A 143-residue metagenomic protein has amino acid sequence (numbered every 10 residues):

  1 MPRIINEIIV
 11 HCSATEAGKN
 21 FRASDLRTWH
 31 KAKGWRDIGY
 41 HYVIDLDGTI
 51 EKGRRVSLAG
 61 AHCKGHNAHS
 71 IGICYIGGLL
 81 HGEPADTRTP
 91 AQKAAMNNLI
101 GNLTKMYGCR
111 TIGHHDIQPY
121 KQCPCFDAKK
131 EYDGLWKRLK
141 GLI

Functional and structural regions predicted by a protein language model:
M1-I9, S13, L46-I50, R55 (+2 more regions): Basic/polar, cationic surfaces and motifs that engage anionic cell-wall and phosphate/carboxylate ligands
M1-Y40: Cell wall/extracellular polymer interaction/catalysis modules
L58-A59: A short acidic/small-residue loop/turn micro-motif
